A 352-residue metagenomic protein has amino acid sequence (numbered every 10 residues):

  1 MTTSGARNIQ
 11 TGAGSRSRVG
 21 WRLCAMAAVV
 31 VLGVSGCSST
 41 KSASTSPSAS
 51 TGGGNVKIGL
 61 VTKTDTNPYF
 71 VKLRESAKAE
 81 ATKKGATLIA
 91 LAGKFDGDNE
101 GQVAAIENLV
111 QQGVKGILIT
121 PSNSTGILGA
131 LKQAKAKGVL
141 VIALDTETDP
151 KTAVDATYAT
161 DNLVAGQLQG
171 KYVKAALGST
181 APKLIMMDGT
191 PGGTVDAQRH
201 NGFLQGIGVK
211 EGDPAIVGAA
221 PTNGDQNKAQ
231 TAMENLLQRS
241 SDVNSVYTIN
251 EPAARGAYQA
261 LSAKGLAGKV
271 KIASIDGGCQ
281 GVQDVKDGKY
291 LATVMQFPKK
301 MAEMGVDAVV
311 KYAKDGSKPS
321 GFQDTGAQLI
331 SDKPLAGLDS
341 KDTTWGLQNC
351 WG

Functional and structural regions predicted by a protein language model:
T2-R22, L32, C37-G352: A residue-level marker of the well-folded mature domains of exported/periplasmic proteins
M26-V29: Sec-dependent N-terminal signal peptides
